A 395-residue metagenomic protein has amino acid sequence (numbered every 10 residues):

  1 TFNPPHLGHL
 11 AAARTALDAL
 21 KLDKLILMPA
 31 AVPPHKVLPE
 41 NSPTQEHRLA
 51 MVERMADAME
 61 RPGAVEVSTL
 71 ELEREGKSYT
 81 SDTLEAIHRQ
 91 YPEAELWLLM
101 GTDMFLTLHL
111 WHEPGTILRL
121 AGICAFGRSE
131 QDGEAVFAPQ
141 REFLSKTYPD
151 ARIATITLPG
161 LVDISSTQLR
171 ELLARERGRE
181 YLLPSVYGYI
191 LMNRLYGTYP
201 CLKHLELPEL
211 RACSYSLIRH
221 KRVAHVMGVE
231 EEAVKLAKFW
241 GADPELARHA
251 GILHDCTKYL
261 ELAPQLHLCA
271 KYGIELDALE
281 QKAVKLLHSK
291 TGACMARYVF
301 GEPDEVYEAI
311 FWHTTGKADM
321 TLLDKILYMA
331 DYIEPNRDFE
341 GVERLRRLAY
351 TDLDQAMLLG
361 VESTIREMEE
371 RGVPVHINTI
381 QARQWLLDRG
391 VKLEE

Functional and structural regions predicted by a protein language model:
T1-E206, R297: Nucleotidyltransferase catalytic core that binds NTPs
H6-H9, H35, H225, H254 (+2 more regions): Histidine-centered active-site/metal-ligand motif
S42-H47, R74-S78, H220, A224 (+3 more regions): Residues at secondary-structure transition points
R48-L49, S166, V226, S289 (+1 more regions): A general structural signal for well-ordered alpha-helical segments in protein cores
I164-R175, E343-R344, G360-E369: Short helix/strand-capping connector loops at secondary-structure junctions
G178-E206, R366-E395: Charged phosphate-binding loop/patch that engages nucleotide di/tri-phosphates or the phosphate backbone of nucleic
A212-L217, V234, F239-V361: Divalent metal-dependent catalytic cores for phosphoryl transfer on phosphate-bearing substrates
